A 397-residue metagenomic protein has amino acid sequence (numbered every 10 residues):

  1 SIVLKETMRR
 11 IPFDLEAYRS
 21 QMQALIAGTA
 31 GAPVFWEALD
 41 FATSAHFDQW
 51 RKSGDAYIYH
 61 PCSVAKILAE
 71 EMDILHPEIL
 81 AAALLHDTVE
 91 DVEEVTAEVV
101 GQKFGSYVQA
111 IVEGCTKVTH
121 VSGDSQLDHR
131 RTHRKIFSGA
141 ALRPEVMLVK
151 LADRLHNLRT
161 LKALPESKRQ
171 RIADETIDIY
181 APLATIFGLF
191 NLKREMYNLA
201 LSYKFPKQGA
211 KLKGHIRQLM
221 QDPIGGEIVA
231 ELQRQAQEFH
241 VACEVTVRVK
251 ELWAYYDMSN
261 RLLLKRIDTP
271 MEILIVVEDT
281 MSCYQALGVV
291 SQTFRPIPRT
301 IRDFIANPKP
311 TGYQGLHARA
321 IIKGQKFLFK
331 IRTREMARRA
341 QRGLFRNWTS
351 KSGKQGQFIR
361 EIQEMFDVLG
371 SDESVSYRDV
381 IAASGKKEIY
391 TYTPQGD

Functional and structural regions predicted by a protein language model:
I2-G312, L316-F327, R332-R378, Y390-G396: Active-site helical microenvironments for divalent-metal-assisted chemistry
K386: Short coil/loop residues immediately preceding or within conserved phosphate-binding loops of NTP-utilizing enzyme
